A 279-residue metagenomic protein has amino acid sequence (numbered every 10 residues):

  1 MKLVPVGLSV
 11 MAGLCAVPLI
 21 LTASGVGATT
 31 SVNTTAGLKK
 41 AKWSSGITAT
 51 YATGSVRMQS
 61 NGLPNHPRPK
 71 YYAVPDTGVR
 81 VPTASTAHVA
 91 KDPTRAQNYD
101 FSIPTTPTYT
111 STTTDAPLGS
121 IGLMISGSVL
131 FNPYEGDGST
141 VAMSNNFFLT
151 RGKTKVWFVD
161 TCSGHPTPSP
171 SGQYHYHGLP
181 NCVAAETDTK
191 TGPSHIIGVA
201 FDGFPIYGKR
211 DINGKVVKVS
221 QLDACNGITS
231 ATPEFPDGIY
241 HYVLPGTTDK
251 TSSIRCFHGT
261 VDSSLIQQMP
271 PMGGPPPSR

Functional and structural regions predicted by a protein language model:
M1-P5: Positively charged n-region of N-terminal signal peptides that target proteins for export
S9-I20: Bacterial N-terminal signal peptides
G25-K153: Solvent-exposed N-terminal domain segments of exported/luminal and surface proteins
T29, V216-R279: Long, compositionally biased interface segments
P107, Y134-G136, G178-P180, R210-I212 (+1 more regions): A mature extracytoplasmic/lumenal domain signature
M124-F131, S169-V183, F235-K250: Extracellular/lumenal glycan-associated surfaces
K155-G172, L222-G238: Short, low-complexity cationic-aromatic patches
K155-V156, S171-K218: Short helix-loop boundary/capping segments
